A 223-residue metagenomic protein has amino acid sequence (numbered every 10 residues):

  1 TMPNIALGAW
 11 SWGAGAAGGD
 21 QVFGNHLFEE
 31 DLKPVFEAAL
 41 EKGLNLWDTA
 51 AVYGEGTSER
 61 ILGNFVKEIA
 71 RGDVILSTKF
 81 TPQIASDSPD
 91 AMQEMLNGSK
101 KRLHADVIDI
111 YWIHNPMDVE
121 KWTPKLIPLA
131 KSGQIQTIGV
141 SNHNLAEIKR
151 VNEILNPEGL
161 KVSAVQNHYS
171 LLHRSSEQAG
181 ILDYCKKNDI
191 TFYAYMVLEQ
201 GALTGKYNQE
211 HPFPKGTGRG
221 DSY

Functional and structural regions predicted by a protein language model:
T1-V74, K131: N-terminal binding-site loop/beta-alpha segment at the start of enzyme catalytic domains that lines or forms
N4, R71-V74, D106-I110, G133-T137 (+1 more regions): Short acidic capping loops at alpha-helix termini that bridge into adjacent secondary structure
L7, L32, A39, W47 (+8 more regions): Conserved, mostly hydrophobic/aromatic
G24-A39, D87-H104, V119-P124, L145-N152: Short, acidic/polar
E41, G63-D73, N97-H104, L126-K131 (+1 more regions): Acidic (Asp/Glu)-rich catalytic clusters
A50-E59, Q83-S88, H114-K121, L145-A146 (+1 more regions): Acidic-and-aromatic substrate-binding clefts and catalytic sites of carbohydrate-active enzymes
G72-I84, Y111-H114, Q166-Y169: A short, structured active-site edge motif that brings together acidic residues
P116-Y223: Beta/alpha (TIM)-barrel catalytic core signal, keyed to glycine-rich beta->alpha loops juxtaposed to Asp/Glu that bind
